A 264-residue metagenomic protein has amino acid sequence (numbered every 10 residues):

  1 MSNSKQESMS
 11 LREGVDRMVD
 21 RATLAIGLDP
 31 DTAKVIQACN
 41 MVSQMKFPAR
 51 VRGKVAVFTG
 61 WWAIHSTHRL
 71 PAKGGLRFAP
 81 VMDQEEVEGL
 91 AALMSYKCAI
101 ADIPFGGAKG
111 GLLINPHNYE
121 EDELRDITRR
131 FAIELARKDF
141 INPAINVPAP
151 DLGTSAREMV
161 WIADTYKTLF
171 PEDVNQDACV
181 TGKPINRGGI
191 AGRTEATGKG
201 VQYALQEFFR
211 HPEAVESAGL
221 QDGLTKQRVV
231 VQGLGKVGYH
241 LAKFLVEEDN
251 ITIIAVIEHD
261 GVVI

Functional and structural regions predicted by a protein language model:
M1-A196, Q202-A204, F208-F209: N-terminal ligand-binding/catalytic initiation module
G192-I264: Glycine-rich phosphate/diphosphate-binding loop of Rossmann-like nucleotide-binding domains
